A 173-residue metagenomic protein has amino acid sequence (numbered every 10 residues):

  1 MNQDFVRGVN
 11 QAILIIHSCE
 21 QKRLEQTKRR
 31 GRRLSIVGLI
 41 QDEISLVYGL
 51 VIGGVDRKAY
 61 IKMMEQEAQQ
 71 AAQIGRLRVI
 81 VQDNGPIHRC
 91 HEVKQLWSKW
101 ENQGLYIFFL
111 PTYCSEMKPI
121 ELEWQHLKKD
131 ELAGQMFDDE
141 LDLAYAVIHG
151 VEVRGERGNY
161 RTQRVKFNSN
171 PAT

Functional and structural regions predicted by a protein language model:
M1-N2, G75-R89, K118: Acidic/histidine-rich, metal-coordinating catalytic segments
M1-Q66, F167-N168, T173: Extended, low-complexity cationic-aromatic segments
F5-V6, Y113-M117, L143: A short acidic, often aromatic-flanked loop/helix-cap motif at beta-alpha or helix-coil junctions that lines enzyme
V9-I13, E92-K94, P119-L122: Short aromatic-enriched loop/helix-cap "lid" or pocket-rim segments at secondary-structure transitions that line
K22-K28, W100-P119, M136: RNase H-like polynucleotidyl transferase catalytic core
Y60-V79: Short, basic/hydrophobic alpha-helical segments
H91-E101: Short, aromatic/basic amphipathic alpha-helical patches
I120-T173: C-terminal anion-handling pockets and recognition modules
